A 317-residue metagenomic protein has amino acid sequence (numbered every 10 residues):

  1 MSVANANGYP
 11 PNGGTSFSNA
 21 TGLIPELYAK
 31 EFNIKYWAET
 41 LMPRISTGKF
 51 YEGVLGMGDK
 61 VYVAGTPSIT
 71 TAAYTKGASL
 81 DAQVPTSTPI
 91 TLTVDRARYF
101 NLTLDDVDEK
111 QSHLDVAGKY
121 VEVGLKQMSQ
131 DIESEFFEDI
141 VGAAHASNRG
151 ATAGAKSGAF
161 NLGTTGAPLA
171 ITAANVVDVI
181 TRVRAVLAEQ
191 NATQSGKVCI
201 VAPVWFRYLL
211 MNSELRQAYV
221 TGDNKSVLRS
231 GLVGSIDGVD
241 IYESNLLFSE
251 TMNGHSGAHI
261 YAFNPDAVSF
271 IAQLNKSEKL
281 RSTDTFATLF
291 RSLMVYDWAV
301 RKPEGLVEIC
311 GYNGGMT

Functional and structural regions predicted by a protein language model:
S2-T47, E52-T70, T91-T93, Q111 (+2 more regions): Sequence/fold signature of self-assembling virion shell proteins
K35, M57-Y62, S68, D81 (+3 more regions): Structured, hydrophobic secondary-structure cores that serve as assembly/anchoring elements
G77-A82, L215: Short Gly/aromatic-enriched secondary-structure transition segments
V107-A185, E308-T317: Alpha-helical scaffold segments that mediate packing/assembly in large oligomeric complexes
G142-A143, R149-K156, F160, A185-V186 (+3 more regions): Internal, well-folded beta-alpha domain core
